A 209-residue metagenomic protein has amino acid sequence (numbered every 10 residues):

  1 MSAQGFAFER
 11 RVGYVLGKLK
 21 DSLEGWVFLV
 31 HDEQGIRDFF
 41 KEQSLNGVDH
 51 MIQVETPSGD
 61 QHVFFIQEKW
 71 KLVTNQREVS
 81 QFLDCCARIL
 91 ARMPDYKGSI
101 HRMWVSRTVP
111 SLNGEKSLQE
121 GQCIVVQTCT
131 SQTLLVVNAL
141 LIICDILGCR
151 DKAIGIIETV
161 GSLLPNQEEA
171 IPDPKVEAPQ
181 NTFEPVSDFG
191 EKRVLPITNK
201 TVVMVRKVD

Functional and structural regions predicted by a protein language model:
M1-D209: Mixed-charge (Asp/Glu-Lys/Arg
